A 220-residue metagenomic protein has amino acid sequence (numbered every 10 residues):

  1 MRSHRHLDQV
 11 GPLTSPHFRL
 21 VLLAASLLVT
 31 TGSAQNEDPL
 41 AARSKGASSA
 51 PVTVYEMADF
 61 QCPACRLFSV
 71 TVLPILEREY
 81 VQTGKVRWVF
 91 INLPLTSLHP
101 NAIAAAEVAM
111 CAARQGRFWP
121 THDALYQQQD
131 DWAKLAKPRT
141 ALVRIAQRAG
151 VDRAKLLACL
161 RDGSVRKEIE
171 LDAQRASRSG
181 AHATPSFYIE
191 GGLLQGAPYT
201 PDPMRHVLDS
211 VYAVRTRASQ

Functional and structural regions predicted by a protein language model:
M1-P16: N-terminal secretory signal peptides that target proteins for export/translocation
P16-T30: Bacterial N-terminal signal peptides
L28-D38: Bacterial Sec-dependent signal peptides at the C-terminal "C-region" and cleavage site
N36-V52, Y80: A short beta-strand-turn-helix
A50, A58-Q147, S210, V214-Q220: Structural alpha/beta surface segment adjacent to cysteine/selenocysteine redox centers across thiol/disulfide enzymes
V54, T121, L156: Divalent metal-coordination and catalytic microenvironments
D59, L73, V143-Q220: C-terminal cap of thioredoxin/glutaredoxin-like
